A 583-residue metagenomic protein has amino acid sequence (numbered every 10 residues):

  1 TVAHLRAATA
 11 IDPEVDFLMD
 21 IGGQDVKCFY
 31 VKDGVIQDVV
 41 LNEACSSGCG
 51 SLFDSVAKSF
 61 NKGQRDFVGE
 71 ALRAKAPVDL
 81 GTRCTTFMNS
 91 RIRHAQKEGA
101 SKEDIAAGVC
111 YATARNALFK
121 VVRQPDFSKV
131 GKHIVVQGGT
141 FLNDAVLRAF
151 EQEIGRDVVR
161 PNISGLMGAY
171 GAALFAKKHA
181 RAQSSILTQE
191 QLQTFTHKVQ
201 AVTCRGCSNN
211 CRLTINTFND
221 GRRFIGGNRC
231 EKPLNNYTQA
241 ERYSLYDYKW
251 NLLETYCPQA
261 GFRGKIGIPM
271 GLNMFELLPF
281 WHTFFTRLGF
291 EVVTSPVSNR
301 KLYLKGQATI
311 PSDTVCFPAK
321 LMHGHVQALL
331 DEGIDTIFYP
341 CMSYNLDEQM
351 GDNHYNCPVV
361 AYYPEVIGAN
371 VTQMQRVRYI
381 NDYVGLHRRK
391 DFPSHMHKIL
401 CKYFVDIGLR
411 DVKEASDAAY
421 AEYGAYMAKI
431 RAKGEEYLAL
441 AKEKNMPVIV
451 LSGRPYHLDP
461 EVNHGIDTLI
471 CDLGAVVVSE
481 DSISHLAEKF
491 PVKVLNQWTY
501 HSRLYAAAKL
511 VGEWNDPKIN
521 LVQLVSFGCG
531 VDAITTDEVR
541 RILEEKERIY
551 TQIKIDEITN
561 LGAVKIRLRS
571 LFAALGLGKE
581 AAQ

Functional and structural regions predicted by a protein language model:
T1-G22, K27-V35, P125, A169-A182 (+2 more regions): Conserved phosphate-binding catalytic cores of ATP/NTP-utilizing and phosphoryl-transfer enzymes
T1-H4, M19-G23, V40-G48, G108-Y111 (+6 more regions): Active-site nucleophile and cofactor-binding loops and adjacent substrate-binding regions of central metabolic enzymes
L5, G23-F29, D38, C49 (+2 more regions): Short glycine/serine/threonine-rich phosphate/pyrophosphate-binding segments that cradle anionic phosphate groups
G22-K32, R83-S90, T140-G155: Acidic-glycine-rich active-site phosphate/pyrophosphate-binding loop
F29-G34, N42-E43, F53-T86, Q183-G206 (+1 more regions): A short helix-loop
C45-F53, I163, A180-Q583: An N-terminal assembly and electron-transfer interface module characteristic of large anaerobic redox and radical
S90-F119: Adenine-nucleotide phosphate-binding core of ATP-dependent small-molecule kinases
A112, P125-E153, S164-G165, N273-F275 (+1 more regions): Glycine-rich phosphate-binding loops at beta-strand->alpha-helix junctions
